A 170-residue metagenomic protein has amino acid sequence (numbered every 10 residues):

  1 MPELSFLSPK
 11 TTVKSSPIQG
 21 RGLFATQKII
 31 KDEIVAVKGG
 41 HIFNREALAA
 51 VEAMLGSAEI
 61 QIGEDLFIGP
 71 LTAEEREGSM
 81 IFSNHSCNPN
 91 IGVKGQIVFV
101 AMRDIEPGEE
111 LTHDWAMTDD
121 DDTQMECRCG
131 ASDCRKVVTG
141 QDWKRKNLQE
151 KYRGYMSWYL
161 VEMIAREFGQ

Functional and structural regions predicted by a protein language model:
P2-I91: Catalytic cores of histone-lysine modification enzymes
H85-Q170: C-terminal SET catalytic tail plus cysteine-rich post-SET Zn-binding segment of SAM-dependent SET-domain
